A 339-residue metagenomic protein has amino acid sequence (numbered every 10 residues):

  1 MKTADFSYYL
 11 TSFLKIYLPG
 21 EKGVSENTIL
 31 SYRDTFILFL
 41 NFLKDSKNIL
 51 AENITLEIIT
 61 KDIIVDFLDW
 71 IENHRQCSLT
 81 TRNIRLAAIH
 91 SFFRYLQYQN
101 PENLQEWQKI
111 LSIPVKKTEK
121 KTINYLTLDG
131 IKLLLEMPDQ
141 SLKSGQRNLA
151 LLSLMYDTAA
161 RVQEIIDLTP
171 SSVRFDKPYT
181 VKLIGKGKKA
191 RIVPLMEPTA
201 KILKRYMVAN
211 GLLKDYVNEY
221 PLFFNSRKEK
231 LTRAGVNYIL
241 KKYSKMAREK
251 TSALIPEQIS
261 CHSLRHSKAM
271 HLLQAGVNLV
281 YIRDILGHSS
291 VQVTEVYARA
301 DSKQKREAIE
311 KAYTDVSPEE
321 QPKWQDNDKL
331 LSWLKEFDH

Functional and structural regions predicted by a protein language model:
M1-H339: Conserved catalytic core of the tyrosine transesterase superfamily
